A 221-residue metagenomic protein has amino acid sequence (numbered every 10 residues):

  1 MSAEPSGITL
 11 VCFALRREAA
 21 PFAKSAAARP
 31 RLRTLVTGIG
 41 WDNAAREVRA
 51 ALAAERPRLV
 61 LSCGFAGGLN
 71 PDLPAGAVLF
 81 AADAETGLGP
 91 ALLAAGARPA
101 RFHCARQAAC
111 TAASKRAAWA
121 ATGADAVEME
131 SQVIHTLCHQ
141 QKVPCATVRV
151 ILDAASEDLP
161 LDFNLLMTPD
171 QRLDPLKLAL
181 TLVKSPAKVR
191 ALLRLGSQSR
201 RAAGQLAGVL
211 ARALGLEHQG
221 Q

Functional and structural regions predicted by a protein language model:
M1-E4: Short boundary motifs at domain starts and secondary-structure transition points
G7, A20-Q221: Glycine-rich phosphate- or other oxyanion-binding loops that anchor nucleotides, phosphorylated ligands
T9-R17: Gly/serine-rich nucleotide phosphate-binding loop at the start of the catalytic core of nucleotide/ADP-ribose-handling
